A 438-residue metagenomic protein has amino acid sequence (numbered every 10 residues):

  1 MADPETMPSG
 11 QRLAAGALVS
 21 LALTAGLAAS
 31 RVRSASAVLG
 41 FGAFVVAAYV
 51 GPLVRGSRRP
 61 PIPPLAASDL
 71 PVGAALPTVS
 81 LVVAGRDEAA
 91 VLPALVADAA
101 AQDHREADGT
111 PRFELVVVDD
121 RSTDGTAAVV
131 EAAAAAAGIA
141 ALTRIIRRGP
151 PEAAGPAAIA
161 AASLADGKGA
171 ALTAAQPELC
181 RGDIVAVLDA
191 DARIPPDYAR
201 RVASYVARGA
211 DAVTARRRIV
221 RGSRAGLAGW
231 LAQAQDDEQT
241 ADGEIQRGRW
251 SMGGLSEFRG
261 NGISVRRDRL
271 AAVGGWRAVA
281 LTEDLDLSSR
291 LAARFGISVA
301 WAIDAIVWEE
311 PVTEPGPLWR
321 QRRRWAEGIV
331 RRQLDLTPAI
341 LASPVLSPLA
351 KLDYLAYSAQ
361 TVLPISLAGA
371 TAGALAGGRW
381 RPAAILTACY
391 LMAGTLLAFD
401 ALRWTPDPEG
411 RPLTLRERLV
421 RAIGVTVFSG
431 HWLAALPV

Functional and structural regions predicted by a protein language model:
A25-P63, A356-V438: Membrane-embedded multi-pass helical conduit in multi-pass membrane proteins, especially envelope-biosynthetic
A47-R112: N-terminal signal-anchor transmembrane helix
V96-A97, A127-A128, G182, P195-A207 (+1 more regions): Short alpha-helix within the catalytic core of nucleotide-sugar-dependent glycosyltransferases
D108-R121, R148: Short beta-strand/loop segment that forms part of the nucleotide-sugar
D119-A128, G149-A153: A conserved acidic beta->alpha catalytic loop
R144-A175, P196, R201-G274, A278-A280 (+5 more regions): Long helical/loop segments within the catalytic core of UDP-sugar-dependent glycosyltransferases, especially the large
V185: Short aromatic/hydrophobic "clamp" motif used to bind/position activated sugar donors
V279, S289-V307: Catalytic donor-sugar/metal-binding loop of nucleotide-sugar-dependent glycosyltransferases
